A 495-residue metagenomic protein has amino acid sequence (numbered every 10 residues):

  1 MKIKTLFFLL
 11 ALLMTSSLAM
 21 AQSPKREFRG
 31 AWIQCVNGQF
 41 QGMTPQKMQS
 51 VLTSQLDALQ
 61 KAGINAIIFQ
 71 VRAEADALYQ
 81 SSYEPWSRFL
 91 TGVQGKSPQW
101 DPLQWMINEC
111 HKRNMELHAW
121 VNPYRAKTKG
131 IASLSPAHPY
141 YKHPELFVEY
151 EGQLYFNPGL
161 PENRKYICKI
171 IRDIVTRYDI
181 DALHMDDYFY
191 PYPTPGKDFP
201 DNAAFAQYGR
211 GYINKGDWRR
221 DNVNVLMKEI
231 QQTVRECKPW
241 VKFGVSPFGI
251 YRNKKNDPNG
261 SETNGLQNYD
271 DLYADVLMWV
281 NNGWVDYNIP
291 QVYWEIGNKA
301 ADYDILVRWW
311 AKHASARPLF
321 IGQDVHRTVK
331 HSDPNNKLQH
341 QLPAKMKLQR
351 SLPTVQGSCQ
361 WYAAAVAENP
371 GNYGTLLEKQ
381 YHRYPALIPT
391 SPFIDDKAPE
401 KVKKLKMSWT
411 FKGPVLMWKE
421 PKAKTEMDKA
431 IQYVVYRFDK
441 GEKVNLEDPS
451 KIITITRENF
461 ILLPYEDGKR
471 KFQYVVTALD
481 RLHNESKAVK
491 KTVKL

Functional and structural regions predicted by a protein language model:
R26, Q34, G38-Q46, A119 (+2 more regions): Active-site-adjacent "subsite" loops/lids of carbohydrate-active enzymes
S50-A77, R177-I180: Catalytic domains of carbohydrate-active enzymes, especially glycoside hydrolases
A77-T91, R125-E151, D187-R210, K255-L266: Aromatic- and acidic-residue-enriched segments that line the glycan-binding/catalytic groove of carbohydrate-active
E162-I170, T176-M185, F189-V292, G297-A316 (+1 more regions): Active-site neighborhood of glycoside hydrolase catalytic domains
Y273-L277, N281-K299, S315-F393: Substrate-binding cleft of secreted/luminal carbohydrate-active enzymes
N372-M427, H483-L495: Pro/Thr/Ser/Gly-rich low-complexity, intrinsically disordered linker/stalk tracts
P421-D448, K471, A488: Solvent-exposed loop/turn segments flanking beta-strands in beta-repeat/beta-sandwich domains
L462-S486: Beta-strand-rich modules
